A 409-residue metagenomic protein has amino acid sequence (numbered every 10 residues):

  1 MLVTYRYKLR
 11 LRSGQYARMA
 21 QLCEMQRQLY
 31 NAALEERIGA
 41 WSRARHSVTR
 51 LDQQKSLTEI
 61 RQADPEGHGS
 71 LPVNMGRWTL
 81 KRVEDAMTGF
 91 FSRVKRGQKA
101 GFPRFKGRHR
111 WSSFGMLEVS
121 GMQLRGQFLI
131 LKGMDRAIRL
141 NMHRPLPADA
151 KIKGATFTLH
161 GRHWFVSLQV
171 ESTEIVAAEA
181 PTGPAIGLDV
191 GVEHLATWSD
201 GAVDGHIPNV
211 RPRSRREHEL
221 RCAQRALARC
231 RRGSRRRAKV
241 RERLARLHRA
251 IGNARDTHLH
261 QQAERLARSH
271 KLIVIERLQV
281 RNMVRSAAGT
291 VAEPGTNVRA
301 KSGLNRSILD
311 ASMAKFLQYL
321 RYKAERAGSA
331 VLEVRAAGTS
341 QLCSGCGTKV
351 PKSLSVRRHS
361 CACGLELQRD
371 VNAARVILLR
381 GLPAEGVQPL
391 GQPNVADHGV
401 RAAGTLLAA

Functional and structural regions predicted by a protein language model:
M1-G76: Gly/serine-rich nucleotide phosphate-binding loop at the start of the catalytic core of nucleotide/ADP-ribose-handling
V3-R6, S13-A17, Q28, P147-K151 (+1 more regions): Positively charged, helix-rich recognition surfaces that bind polyanionic ligands
Q26-L29, A86, F90, K323: Conserved short hydrophobic interaction patches
A33, T79-F90, V371-R380: Stable alpha-helical structural segments in soluble proteins, enriched in small hydrophobic residues
L34-W41, M87-Q98, S172, R277 (+1 more regions): Long, hydrophobic, amphipathic alpha-helical segments used as structural scaffolds
W41-Q53, K95, A178-P181, R229-R236: Short, glycine- and charge-enriched coil/turn segments that flank and shape catalytic ligand pockets
L51-T158, G289, R306, D310: Acidic carboxylate diad motif detector
